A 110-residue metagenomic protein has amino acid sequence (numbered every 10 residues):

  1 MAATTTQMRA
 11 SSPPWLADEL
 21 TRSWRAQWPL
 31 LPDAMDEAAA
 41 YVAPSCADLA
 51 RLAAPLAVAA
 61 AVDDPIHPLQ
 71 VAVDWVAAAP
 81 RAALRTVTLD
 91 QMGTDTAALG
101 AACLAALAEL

Functional and structural regions predicted by a protein language model:
M1-M8: Flexible "cap/lid" loop of the alpha/beta hydrolase fold
S11-S45: Hydrophobic, aromatic-rich cap/lid helix
C46, V73: Active-site phosphate/pyrophosphate- and oxyanion-stabilizing loops and adjacent acidic/basic residues in soluble
L49-A53, A77-A79: Short, conserved loop/helix-junction motifs that constitute active-site signature segments in enzyme catalytic cores
L52, V58-A60: Short beta-strand/loop motif that positions the catalytic acidic residue of the alpha/beta-hydrolase fold
P65-V71: Conserved alpha/beta-hydrolase "acid-adjacent" motif
P80-L110: Catalytic active-site module of serine/aspartate enzymes centered on a nucleophile-bearing elbow/loop
